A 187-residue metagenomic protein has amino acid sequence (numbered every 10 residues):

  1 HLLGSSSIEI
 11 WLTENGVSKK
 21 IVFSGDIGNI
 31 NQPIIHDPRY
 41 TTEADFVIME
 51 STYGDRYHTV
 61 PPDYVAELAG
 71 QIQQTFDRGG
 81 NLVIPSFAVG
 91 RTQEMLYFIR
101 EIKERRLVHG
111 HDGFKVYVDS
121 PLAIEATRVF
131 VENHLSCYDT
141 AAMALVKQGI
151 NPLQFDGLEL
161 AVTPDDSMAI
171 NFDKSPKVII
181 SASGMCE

Functional and structural regions predicted by a protein language model:
L2-E94, R100-H111: His/Asp/Glu-rich metal-coordinating catalytic cores of metallo-dependent phosphodiesterases/hydrolases acting on
Q71-G80, P85-E187: Hard-cation-handling environments
